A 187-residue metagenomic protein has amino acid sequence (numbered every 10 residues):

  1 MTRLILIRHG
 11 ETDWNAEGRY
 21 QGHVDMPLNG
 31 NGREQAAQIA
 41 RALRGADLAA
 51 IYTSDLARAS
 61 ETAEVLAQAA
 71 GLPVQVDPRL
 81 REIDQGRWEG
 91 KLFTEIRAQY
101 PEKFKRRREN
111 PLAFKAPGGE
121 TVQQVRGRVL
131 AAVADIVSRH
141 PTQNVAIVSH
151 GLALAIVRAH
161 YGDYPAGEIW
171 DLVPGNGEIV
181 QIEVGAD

Functional and structural regions predicted by a protein language model:
M1-I5, A50: Extreme N-terminal starter segment of soluble prokaryotic enzymes
E11-V65, K115-V129: Loop-to-helix element that buttresses phosphate recognition and phosphoryl-transfer chemistry
R19-G22, V65-Q68, E89-L92, H160-Y164: Short, glycine/charged-enriched secondary-structure capping and boundary segments
A36, Y100, P111, V129-V133 (+1 more regions): Short amphipathic alpha-helical/adjacent loop interface patches that line ligand and macromolecule-binding sites
Q38-F104: Phosphate-coordination/substrate-recognition cap region in phosphate-metabolizing enzymes
S60, L130-D187: Active-site-adjacent alpha-helix immediately C-terminal to a catalytic or transition-state-stabilizing loop
R106-P111, K115: A charged, well-structured terminal subsegment
